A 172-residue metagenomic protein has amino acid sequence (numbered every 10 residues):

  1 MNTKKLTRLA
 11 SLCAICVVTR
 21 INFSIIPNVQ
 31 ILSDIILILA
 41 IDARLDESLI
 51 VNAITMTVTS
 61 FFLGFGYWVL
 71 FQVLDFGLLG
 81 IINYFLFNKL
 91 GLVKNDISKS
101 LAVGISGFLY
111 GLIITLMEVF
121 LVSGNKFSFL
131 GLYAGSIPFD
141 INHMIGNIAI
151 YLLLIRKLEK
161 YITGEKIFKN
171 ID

Functional and structural regions predicted by a protein language model:
M1-D42, D46-I50, I54: Hydrophobic transmembrane alpha-helices
L6-S11, I38, D46-A53, L70-L74 (+3 more regions): Hydrophobic alpha-helical transmembrane segments
S11, I15-T19, I54, V58 (+8 more regions): Lipid-exposed faces of alpha-helical membrane segments in multi-pass integral membrane proteins
V17-I31, A53-F87, F127: Interfacial aromatic-anchored transmembrane helix boundaries in multi-pass membrane proteins
F23, S33-L37, D75-L78, E118-L121 (+2 more regions): Hydrophobic side chains within alpha-helical segments
L37, M56, G80-Y84, T115 (+2 more regions): Transmembrane alpha-helix boundary and packing residues in multipass membrane permease domains and related
I41-D46, I82-G91, R156-T163: Structural signal for the C-terminal ends of transmembrane alpha-helices and the immediately following loop
G66-L70, L92-D172: Membrane-embedded alpha-helical hairpins and interfacial helices in multi-pass inner-membrane proteins
